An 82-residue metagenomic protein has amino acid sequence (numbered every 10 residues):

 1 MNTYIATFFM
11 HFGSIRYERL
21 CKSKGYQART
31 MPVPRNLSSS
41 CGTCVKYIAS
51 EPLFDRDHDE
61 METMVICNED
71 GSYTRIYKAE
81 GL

Functional and structural regions predicted by a protein language model:
I5, H11, I15, L20-K22 (+1 more regions): Amphipathic, hydrophobic secondary-structure cores in small proteins
E51-L82: C-terminal structural segments of small proteins and small subunits
